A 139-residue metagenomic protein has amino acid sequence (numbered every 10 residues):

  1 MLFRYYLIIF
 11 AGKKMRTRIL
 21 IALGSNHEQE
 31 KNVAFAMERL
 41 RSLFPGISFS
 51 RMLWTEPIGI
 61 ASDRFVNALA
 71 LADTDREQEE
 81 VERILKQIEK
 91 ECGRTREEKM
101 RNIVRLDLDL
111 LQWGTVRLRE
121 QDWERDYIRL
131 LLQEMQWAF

Functional and structural regions predicted by a protein language model:
M1-K14: N-terminal amphipathic/basic-hydrophobic helices that include classical n-h-c signal peptides and signal-anchor
R16-L20: Extreme N-terminal starter segment of soluble prokaryotic enzymes
L23-S25, A70-R76, Q112-T115: Short beta-strand-to-loop capping motifs
N26, F49, D109: Residue-level signal for inorganic ion chemistry
E28-Q29, L40-L43, Y127-M135: Non-catalytic interaction surface on structured domains
E30-N32, R76-R83: Short, conserved charged micro-motifs
A34-E77: Short, surface-exposed acidic-centric catalytic microdomains
I58-F65, E79-F139: Flexible, gly/pro- and Lys/Arg-enriched active-site loops
